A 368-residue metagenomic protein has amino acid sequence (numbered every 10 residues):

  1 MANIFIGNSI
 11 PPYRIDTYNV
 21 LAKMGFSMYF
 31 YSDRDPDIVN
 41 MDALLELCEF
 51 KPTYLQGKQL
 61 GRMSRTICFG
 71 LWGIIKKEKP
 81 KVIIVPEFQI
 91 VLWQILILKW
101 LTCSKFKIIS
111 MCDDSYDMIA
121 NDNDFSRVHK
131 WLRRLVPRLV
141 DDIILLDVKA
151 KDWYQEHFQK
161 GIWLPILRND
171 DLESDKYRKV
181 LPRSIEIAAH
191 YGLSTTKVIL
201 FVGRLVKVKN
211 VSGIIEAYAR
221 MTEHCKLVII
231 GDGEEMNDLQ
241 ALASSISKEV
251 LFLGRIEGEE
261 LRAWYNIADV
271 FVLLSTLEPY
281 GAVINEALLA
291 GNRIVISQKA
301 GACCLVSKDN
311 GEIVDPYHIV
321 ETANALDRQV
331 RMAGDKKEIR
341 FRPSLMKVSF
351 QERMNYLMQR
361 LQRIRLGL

Functional and structural regions predicted by a protein language model:
W93, L101, S126-I143: Membrane-proximal helix-turn-helix segments that form the acceptor-binding/catalytic region of lipid-linked
F106-S126, D141: A short, histidine- and acid-enriched strand-loop-helix "catalytic/donor-clamping" loop that lines the nucleotide-sugar
R133-R183, L193: Donor nucleotide-sugar binding/catalytic pocket of nucleotide-sugar-dependent glycosyltransferases
Q240-I256: Nucleotide-activated donor-binding/catalytic signature segment of Leloir-type glycosyltransferases, i.e., the conserved
R255-I256, A263-A268: Short alpha-helical donor nucleotide-sugar binding micro-motif in glycosyltransferases
T276: Aromatic "clamp/platform" in nucleotide-sugar-dependent glycosyltransferases that forms part of the donor/acceptor
R293-I296: Short hydrophobic beta-strand element within catalytic cores of glycosyltransferases and related nucleotide-activated
K308, E312-V320, D327-A333: Conserved acidic donor-binding segment of nucleotide-sugar-dependent glycosyltransferases
